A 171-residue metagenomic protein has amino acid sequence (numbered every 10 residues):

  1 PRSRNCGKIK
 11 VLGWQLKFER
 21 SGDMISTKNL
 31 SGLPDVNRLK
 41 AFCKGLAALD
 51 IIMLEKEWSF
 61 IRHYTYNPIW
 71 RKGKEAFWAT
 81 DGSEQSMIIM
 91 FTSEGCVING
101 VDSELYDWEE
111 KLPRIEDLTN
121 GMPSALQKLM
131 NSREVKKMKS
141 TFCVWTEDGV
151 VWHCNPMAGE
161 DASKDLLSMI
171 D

Functional and structural regions predicted by a protein language model:
I9-V11: Short hydrophobic transmembrane-like helices used for membrane targeting/insertion
L16-F18, G22-E84, W108-D171: N-terminal domain-onset segments
G82-S86, E94-G95: Compact, well-ordered interaction domains used in eukaryotic information-processing assemblies
V101-W108: Short, solvent-exposed aromatic-acidic interface loops
